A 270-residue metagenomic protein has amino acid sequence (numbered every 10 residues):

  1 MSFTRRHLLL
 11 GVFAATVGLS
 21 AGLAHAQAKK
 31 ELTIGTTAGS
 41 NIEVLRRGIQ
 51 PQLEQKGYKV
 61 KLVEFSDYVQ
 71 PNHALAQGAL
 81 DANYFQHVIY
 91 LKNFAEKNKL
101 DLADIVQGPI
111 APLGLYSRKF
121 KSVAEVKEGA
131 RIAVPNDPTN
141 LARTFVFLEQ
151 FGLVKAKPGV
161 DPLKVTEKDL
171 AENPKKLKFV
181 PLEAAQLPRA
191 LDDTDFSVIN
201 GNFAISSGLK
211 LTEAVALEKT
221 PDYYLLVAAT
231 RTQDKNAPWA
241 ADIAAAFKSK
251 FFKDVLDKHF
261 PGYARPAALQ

Functional and structural regions predicted by a protein language model:
R5-L9: N-terminal export leaders
L23-T33, E54, V123-G129: Immediate post-signal peptide segment of exported/extracytoplasmic ligand-binding proteins
A38-K61: Short, polar/charged alpha-helical segment
L62-H73, V160-R189: Short helix-initiation/N-cap motifs at beta->coil->alpha
Y68-K99, G114-Y116, K121, L141-T144 (+1 more regions): Pocket-flanking alpha-helical
N93-I105, F120, D193, V198 (+1 more regions): Ligand-binding "clamshell"
I105-K155, K253: A conserved helix-loop-strand patch within extracytoplasmic ligand-binding domains of the periplasmic binding
P112-V123, L225-A237: A bilobed periplasmic-binding-protein/Venus flytrap-type ligand-binding module shared by bacterial periplasmic
